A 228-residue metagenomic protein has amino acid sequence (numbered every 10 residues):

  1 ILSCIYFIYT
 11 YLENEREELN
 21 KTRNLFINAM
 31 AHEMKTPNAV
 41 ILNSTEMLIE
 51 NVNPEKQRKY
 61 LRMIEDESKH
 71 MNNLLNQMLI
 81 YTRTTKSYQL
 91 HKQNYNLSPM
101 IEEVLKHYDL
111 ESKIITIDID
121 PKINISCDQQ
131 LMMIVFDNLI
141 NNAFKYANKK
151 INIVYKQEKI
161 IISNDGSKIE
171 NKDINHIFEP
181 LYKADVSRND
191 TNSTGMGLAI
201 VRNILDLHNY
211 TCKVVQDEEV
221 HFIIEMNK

Functional and structural regions predicted by a protein language model:
D66-M71: Short alpha-helical segment of the dimerization/phosphotransfer core of two-component systems
K86-H91, N124-C127, R188: Conserved micro-motifs of the catalytic ATP-binding
Q93, I114-N124, K156: Conserved catalytic submotifs in the C-terminal HATPase_c
A143-F144: Short helix-loop "hinge" at the ATP-lid/N-box region of the Bergerat-fold HATPase_c
K149, N209-Y210, V214: Conserved glycine-rich
I169-Y182: Short conserved segment of the HATPase_c
